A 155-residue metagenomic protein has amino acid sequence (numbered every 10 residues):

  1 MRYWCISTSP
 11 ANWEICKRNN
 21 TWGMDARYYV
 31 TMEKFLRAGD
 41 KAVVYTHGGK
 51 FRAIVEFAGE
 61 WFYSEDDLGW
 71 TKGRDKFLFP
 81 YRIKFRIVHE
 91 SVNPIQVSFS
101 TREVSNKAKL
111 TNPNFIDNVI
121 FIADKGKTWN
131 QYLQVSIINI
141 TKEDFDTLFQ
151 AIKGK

Functional and structural regions predicted by a protein language model:
M1-A38, Y45-T46, I137-K155: Compositionally biased, charged N-terminal/linker segments
R2, F51, Y81: Residue-level signal for beta-strand positions within conserved beta-sheet cores that form or flank
C5, I54, K84: Short hydrophobic-acidic sequence motifs that mark active-site Asp/Glu residues
A11-W13, K50, F62-Y63: Short, catalytically relevant binding-site loops at active-site mouths
A38-D40, Y81: Short beta-strand or tight-loop elements that sit immediately N-terminal to catalytic metal-binding acidic residues
G49-E56: Short, Lys/Arg- and Gly-enriched loop/turn segments at beta-strand edges
F57-V135: Aromatic- and Lys/Arg-enriched surface recognition patch
